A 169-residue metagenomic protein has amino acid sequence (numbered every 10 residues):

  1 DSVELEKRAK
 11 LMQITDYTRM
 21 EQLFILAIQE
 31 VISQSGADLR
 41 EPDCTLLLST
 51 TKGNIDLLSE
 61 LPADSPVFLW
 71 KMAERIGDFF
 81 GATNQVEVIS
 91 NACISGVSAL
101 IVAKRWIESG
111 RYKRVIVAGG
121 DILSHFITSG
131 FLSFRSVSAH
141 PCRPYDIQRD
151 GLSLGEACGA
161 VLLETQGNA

Functional and structural regions predicted by a protein language model:
D1-V86, S124, S133-S153, G159-A169: Conserved "HGTGT" condensation-loop signature of ketosynthase/thiolase-family condensing enzymes that catalyze
S33-G36, K104, E108: Charged, amphipathic alpha-helical interaction segments
T51-G53, A92-S95, R105-W106, G120-L123 (+1 more regions): Short acidic/polar capping segments at secondary-structure boundaries
G81-S98, I107: Active-site neighborhood for divalent-cation/phosphate handling
G96, L100-K104, C158-Q166: Alpha-helical metal-binding/catalytic segments enriched in His/Glu/Asp
R111-K113: Short, high-confidence coil segments that cap the C-terminus of an alpha-helix and link into the following beta-strand
